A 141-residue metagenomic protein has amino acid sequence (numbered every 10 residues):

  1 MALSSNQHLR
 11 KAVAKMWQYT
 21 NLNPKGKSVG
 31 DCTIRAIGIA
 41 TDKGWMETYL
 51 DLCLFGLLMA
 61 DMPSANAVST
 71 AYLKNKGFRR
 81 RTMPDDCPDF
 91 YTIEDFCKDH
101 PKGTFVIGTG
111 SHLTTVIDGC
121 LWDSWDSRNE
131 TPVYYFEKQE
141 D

Functional and structural regions predicted by a protein language model:
A2-M62, N66-G77: Active-site nucleophile-adjacent alpha helix/oxyanion-hole segment immediately C-terminal to the catalytic cysteine
Q18, A71, L121, V133-Y135: Intrinsically disordered, low-complexity N-terminal regions enriched in serine/proline/glycine with scattered basic
G56-S111, I117-C120, S124-D126: Conserved active-site-adjacent core of cysteine acyl-enzyme catalytic domains
D123-D141: Noncatalytic regulatory segments and standalone regulatory/sensor domains
